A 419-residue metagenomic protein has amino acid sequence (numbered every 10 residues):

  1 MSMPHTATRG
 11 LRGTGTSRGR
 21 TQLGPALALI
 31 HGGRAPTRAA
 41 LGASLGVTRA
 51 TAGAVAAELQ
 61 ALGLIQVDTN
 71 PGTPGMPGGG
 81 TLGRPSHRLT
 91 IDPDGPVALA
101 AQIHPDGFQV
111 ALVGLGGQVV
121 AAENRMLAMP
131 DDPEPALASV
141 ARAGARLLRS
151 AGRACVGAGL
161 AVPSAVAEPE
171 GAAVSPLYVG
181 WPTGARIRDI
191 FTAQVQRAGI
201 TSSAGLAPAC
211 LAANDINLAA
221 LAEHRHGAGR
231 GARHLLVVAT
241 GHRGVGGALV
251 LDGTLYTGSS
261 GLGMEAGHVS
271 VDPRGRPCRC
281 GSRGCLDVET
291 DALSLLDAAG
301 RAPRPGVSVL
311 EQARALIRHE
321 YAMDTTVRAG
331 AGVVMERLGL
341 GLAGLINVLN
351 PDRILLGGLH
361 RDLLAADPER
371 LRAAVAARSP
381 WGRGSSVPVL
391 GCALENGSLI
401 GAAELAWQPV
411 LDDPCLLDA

Functional and structural regions predicted by a protein language model:
M1-S86, T90-N124, P130-A141, A145-R149 (+4 more regions): ATP-binding/phosphotransfer module of carbohydrate and carboxylate kinases, centering on a glycine-rich
G32-G33, H226, G241-H242: Short helix-capping/turn signature of helix-turn-helix
R88, A98-Q102, C155-G159, H234-A239 (+1 more regions): Short glycine-aspartate micro-motif
D94-P96, A207, R230-L235, V245 (+2 more regions): Short coil/turn connectors at secondary-structure junctions
G114, E168, V250: Short, acidic, Ser/Thr-enriched surface-loop or helix-capping motifs
V119-H234, A366-A377: Glycine-rich phosphate-binding loop and adjoining helix at the ATP-binding site of ATP-dependent phosphoryl-transfer
P163-V166, H242-R243, H360-R361: Short glycine-rich anion-binding loops that position phosphate/pyrophosphate groups of nucleotides and phosphorylated
A232-E289: Glycine-rich phosphate-binding loop of actin/hexokinase-like ATP-binding domains
